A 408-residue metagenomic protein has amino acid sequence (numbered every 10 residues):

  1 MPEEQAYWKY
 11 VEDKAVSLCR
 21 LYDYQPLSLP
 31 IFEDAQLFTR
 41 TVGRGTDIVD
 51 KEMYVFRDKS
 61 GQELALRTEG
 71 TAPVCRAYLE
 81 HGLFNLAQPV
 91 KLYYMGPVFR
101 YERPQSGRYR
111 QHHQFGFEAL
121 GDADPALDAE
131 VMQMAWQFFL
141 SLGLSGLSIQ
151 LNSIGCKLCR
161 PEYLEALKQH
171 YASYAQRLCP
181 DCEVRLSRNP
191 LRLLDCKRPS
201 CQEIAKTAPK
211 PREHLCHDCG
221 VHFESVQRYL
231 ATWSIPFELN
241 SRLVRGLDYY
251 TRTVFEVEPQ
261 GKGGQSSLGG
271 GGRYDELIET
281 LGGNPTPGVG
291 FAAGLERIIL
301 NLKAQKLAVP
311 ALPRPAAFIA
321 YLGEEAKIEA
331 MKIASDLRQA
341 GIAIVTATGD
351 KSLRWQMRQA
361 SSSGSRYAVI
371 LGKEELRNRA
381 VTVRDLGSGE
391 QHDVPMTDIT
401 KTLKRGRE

Functional and structural regions predicted by a protein language model:
M1-R354, Q359, S363-E408: TRNA-recognition modules of translation machinery and tRNA-sensing kinases, especially anticodon-binding
